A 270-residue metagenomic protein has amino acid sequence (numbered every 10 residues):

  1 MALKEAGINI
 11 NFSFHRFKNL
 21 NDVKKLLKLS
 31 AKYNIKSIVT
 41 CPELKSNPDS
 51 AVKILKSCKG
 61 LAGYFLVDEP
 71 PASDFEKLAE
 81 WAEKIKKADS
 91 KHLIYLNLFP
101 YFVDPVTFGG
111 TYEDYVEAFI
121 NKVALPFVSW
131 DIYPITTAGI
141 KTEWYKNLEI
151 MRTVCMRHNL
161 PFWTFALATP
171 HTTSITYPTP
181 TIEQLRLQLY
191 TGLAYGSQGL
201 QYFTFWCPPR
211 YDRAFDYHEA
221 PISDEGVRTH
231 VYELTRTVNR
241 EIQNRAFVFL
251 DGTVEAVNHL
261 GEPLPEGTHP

Functional and structural regions predicted by a protein language model:
M1-P270: Glycan-processing catalytic domains of CAZymes
